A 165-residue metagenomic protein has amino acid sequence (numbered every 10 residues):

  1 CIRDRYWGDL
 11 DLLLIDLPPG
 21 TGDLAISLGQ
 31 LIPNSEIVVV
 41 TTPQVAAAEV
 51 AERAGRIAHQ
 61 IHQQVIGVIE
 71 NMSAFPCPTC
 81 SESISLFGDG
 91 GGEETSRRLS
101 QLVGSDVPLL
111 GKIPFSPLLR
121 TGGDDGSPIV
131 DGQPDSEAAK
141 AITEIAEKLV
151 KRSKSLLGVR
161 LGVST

Functional and structural regions predicted by a protein language model:
C1-I2: Short, small-residue-biased leader/transition segments that mark boundaries at the very start of proteins
R5-G8, Q30-P33, Q60-I61: Conserved catalytic network of the ASCE P-loop NTPase/AAA+ motor domain
G8-L13, E36: Loop/turn-to-beta-strand initiation segments
L14-I15, I69: Hydrophobic residues in beta-strands of the RecA-like P-loop NTPase core, especially within AAA+ ATPase
L17, Q30, E144: Glycine-rich phosphate-binding loops of nucleotide-dependent enzymes
L17-A25, A46-V50: Short glycine/serine/threonine-rich phosphate/pyrophosphate-binding segments that cradle anionic phosphate groups
A25-A46: Inter-motif core of Ras-like GTPase G domains
I57-T165: C-terminal lobe/tail of nucleotide-utilizing enzymes
